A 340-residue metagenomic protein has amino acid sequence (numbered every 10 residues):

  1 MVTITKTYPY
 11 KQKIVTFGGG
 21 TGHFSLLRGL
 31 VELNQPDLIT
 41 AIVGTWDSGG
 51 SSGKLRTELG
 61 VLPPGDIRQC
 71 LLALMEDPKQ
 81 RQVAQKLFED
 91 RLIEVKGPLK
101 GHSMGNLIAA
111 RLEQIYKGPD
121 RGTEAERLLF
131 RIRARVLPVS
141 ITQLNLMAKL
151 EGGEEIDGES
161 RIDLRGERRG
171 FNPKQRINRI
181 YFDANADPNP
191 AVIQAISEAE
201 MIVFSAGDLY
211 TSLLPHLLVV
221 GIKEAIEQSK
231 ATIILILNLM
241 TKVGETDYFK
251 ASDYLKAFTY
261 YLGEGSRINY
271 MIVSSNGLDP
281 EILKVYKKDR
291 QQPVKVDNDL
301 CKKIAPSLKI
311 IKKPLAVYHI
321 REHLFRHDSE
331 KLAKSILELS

Functional and structural regions predicted by a protein language model:
V2, K6-Y8, K13-I14, T21-L27 (+10 more regions): Metallocofactor- and cofactor-centric catalytic cores in central/energy metabolism, strongly enriched
Q35-D37, S229-I233, I268, P306-L308: A short helix->loop->beta-strand "cap" motif at the edges of active sites that frequently abuts
I39-T45, T232-L239, N269-L278: Short internal beta-strands
G44-N172, S335-E338: Electropositive, gly/pro-rich neighborhoods at or near active sites that engage anionic ligands
R179-V192, L217-L218: Active-site glycine-rich loop that binds ribose-phosphate moieties when present
A199: An anion/phosphate-binding loop that grips the pyrophosphate of nucleotide cofactors and donors
H216-K223, F249-Y254: Charged helix-capping and loop-helix junction motifs
Y248-S340: C-terminal functional extensions of proteins
